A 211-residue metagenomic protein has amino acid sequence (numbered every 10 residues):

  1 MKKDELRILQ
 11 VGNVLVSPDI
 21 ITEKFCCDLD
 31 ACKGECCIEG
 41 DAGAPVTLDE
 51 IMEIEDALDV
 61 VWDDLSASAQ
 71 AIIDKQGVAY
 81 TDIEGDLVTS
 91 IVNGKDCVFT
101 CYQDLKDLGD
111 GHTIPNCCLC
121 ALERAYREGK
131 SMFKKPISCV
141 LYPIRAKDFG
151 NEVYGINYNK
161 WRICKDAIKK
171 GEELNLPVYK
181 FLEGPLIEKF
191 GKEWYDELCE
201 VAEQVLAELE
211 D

Functional and structural regions predicted by a protein language model:
M1-D211: Short loop/turn segments that flank or connect secondary-structure elements
